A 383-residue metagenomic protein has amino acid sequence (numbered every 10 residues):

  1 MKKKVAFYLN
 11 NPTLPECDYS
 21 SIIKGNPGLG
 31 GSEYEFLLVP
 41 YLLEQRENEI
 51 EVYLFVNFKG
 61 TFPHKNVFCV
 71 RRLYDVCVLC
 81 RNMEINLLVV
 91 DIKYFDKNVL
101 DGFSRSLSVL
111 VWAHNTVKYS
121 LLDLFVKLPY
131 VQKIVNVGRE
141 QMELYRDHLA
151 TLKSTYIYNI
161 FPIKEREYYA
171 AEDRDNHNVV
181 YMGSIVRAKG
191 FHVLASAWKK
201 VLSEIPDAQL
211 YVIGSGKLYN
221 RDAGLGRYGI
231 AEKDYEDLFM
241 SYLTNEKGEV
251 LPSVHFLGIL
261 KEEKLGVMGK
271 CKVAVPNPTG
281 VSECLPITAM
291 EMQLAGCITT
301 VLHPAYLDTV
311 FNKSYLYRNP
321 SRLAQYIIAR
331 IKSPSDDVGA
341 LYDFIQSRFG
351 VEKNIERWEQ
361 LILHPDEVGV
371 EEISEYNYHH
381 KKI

Functional and structural regions predicted by a protein language model:
K4-Y8, V135, A170-K189, V193-L202 (+1 more regions): Conserved donor-binding/catalytic core segment of Leloir-type glycosyltransferases
Y34, I331-I383: A charged, aromatic-enriched C-terminal amphipathic alpha-helix characteristic of glycosyltransferases across folds
C77-M83, M240-K247, K261-C271, L294: Short acidic alpha-helix that forms the nucleotide-activated donor recognition element in Leloir-type transferases
S120-F125, P129-Y156, F161-R166: A short, active-site helix/loop in glycosyltransferases that binds the activated sugar's phosphate group
A223-I259: Nucleotide-activated donor-binding/catalytic signature segment of Leloir-type glycosyltransferases, i.e., the conserved
G269-C284: Acidic donor-binding loop of glycosyltransferase active sites
V275, L294-V301: Short hydrophobic beta-strand element within catalytic cores of glycosyltransferases and related nucleotide-activated
D308-A329: Change "using UDP/GDP/dTDP sugars" to "using nucleotide sugars
